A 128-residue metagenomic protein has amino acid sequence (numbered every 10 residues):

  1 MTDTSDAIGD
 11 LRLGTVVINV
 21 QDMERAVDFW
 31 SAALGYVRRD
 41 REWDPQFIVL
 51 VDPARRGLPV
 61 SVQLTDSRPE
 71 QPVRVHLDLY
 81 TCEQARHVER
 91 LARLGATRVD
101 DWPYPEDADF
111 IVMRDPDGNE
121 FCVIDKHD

Functional and structural regions predicted by a protein language model:
M1-D10, G14, H127: Actinobacteria-biased recognition of intrinsically disordered, low-complexity terminal regions
A7-L11, V17-L58, H87, R93 (+2 more regions): Core segments of cupin and vicinal oxygen chelate
G9-R12, P69-R74, P105: Short glycine-enriched loop/turn motifs at secondary-structure junctions
T15-V17, H76-D78, V112: Short aromatic/hydrophobic contact patches that present stacked aromatics for nucleic-acid/ligand binding
V20, T81-C82, Y104: Conserved aromatic
Y36-V73, P116, E120-K126: Conserved short beta-strand elements that form part of the metal-binding/catalytic scaffold of enzyme active sites
E70-L91, A96: Mid-chain, well-packed structural core segment of small domains
T97-D125: Short, compact, well-ordered microdomains
